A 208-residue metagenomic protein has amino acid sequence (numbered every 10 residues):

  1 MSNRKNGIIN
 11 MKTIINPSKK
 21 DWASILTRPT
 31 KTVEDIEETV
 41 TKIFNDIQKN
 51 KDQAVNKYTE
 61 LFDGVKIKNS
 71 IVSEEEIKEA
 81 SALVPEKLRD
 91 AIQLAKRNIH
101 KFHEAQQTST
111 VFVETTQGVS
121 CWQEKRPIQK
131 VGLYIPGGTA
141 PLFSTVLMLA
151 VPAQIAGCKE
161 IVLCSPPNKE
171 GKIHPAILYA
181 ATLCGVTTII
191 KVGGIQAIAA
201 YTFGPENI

Functional and structural regions predicted by a protein language model:
G7-Q129: N-terminal Rossmann-like NAD(P)+-binding subdomain of aldehyde/semialdehyde dehydrogenases
K42, D46, K57, L94 (+5 more regions): Alpha-helical scaffold segments in soluble metabolic enzymes
K51, K159, T187: Short acidic/polar active-site loop segments enriched in Thr and Asp
F62, N168-K169, Q196: Positions that flank functional sites
V113-Y179: Conserved small-residue-rich beta-alpha loop and adjacent elements that most often cradle the phosphate/pyrophosphate
G185-I208: Conserved NAD(P)+-binding/catalytic subdomain of aldehyde/semialdehyde dehydrogenases
